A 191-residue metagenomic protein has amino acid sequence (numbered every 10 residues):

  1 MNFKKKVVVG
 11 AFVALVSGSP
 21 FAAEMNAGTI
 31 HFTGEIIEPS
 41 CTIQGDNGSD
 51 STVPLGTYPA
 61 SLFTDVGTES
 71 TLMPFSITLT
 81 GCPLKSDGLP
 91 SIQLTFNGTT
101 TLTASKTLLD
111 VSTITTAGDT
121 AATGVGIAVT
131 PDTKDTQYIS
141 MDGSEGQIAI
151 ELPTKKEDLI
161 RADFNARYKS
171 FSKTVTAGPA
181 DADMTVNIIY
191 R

Functional and structural regions predicted by a protein language model:
N2-K6, F21-R191: Mature extracellular/passenger domains of Gram-negative fimbrial/pilin and adhesin proteins
K6-A14: Sec-dependent N-terminal signal peptides
S17-S19: N-terminal signal peptide c-region/cleavage motif recognized by signal peptidases
